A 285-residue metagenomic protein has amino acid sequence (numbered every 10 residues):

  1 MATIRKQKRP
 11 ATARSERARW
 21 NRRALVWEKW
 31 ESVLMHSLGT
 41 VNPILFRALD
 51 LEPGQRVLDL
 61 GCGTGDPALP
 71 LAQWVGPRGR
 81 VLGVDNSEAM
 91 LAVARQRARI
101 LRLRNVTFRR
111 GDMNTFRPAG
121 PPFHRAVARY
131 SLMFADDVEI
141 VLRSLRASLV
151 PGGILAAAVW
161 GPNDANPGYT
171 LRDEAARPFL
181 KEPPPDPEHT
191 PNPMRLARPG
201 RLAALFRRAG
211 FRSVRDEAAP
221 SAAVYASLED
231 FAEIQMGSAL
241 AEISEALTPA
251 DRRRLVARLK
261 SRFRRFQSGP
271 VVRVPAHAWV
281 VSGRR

Functional and structural regions predicted by a protein language model:
K6-E16, V26, W30, M35-L38 (+2 more regions): Conserved Class I S-adenosyl-L-methionine
H36-Q55, P70: Conserved alpha-helix/loop element of class I SAM-dependent methyltransferases that forms part of the SAM/SAH-binding
R56-F116, I140: Class I SAM-dependent methyltransferase SAM/SAH-binding core
V75, A98, A176, F206 (+2 more regions): Conserved hydrophobic residues forming the short capping helix/wall of the S-adenosyl-L-methionine
P77-R78, L149-I154: Short glycine-dipeptide loop
N114-A126: A short acidic, Gly/Pro-enriched loop at the edge of an enzyme's catalytic core that lines a small-molecule cofactor
H124-E139, G161: A short SAM/SAH-binding and catalytic strip from SAM-dependent methyltransferases
E139, R146, I154-A226: Conserved catalytic/acceptor-binding region of the Class I
